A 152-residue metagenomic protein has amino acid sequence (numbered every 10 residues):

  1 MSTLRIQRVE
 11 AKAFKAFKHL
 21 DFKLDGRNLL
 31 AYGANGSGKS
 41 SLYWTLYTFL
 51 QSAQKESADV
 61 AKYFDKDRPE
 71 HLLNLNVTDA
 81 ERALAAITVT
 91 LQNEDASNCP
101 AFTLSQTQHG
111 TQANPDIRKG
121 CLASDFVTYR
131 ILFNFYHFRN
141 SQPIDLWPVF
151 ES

Functional and structural regions predicted by a protein language model:
S2-S152: N-terminal nucleotide-handling cores and adjacent loading/scaffold lobes of large enzymes and macromolecular assemblies
